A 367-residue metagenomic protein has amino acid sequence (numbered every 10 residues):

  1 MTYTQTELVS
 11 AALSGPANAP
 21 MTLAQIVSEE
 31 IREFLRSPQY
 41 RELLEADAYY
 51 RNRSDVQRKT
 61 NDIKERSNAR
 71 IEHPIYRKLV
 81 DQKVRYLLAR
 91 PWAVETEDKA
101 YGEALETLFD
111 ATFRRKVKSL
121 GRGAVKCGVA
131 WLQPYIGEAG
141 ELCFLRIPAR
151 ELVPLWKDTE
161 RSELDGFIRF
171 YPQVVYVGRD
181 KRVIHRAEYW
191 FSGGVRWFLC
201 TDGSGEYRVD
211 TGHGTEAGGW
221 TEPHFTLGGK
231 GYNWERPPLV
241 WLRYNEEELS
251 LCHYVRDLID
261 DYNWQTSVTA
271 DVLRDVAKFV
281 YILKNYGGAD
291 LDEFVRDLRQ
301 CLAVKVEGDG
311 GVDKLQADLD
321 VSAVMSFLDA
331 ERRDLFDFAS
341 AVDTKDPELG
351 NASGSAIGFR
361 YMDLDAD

Functional and structural regions predicted by a protein language model:
M1-S162: Extended, helix-rich architectural segments
S14-E29, Y49-R70, D98, V209-H213 (+2 more regions): Short charge-dense sequence patches
L35, V84, L88, F109-F113 (+10 more regions): Generic secondary-structure transition motif, activating predominantly at the C-termini of alpha-helices
E95, A139, L152-P154, T159-S162 (+6 more regions): A broad, structure-centric signal for solvent-exposed, well-ordered loop/edge residues that line or flank functional
T112-R115, S119-V125, D158, P172-R179 (+2 more regions): Short linear motifs in intrinsically disordered
G121-Y244: Extended, regular secondary-structure scaffolds
E216-R360: Extended, charged amphipathic alpha-helical segments
D365-D367: Glycine-rich and small/hydrophobic secondary-structure elements
